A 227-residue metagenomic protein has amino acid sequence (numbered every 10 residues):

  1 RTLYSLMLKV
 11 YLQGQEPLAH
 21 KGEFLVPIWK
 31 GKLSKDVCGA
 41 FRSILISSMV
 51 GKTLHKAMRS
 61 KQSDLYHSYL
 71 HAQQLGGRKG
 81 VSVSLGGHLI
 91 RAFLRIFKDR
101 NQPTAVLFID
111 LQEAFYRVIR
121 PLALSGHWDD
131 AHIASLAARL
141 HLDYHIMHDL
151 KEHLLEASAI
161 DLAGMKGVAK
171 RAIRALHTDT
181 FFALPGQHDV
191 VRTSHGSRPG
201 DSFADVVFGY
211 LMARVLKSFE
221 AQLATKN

Functional and structural regions predicted by a protein language model:
R1, L223-N227: Short, intrinsically disordered, charge-balanced linker/junction segments flanking boundaries in proteins
R1-V215: Conserved pre-catalytic core of RNA-dependent polymerases
V118-I119, F219, L223: Short, flexible helix/strand-to-coil boundary loops that buttress conserved ligand/catalytic motifs in alpha/beta
